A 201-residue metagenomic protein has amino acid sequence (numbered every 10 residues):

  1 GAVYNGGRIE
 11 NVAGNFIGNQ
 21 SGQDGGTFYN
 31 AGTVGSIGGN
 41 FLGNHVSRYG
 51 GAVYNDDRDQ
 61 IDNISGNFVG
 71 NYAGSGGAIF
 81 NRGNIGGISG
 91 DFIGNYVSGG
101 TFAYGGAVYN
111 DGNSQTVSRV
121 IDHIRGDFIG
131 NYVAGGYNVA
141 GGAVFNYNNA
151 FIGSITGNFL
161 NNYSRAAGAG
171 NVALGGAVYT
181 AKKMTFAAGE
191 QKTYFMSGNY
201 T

Functional and structural regions predicted by a protein language model:
G1-D24, F28-Y49, V53-Y72, I79-Y104 (+4 more regions): Surface-exposed loop/turn motifs in large extracellular/passenger domains
